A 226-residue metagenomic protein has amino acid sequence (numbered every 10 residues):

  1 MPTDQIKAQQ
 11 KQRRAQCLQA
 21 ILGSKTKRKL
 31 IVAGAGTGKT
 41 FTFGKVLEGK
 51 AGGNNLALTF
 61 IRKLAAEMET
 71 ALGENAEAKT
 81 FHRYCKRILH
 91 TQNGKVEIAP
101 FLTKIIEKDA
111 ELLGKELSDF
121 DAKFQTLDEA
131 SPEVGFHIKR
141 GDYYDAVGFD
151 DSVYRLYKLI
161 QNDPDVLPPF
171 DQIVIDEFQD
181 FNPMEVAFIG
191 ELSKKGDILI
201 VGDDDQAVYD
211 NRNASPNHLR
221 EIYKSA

Functional and structural regions predicted by a protein language model:
M1-A35, F41-T42, N54, K95-E177 (+4 more regions): Accessory N-terminal region flanking or inserted into the helicase ATPase core in nucleic-acid motor proteins
K25-R28, G49-N54, T70-A76, S193-D197 (+1 more regions): Short glycine/proline-enriched coil/turn segments at helix->beta-strand junctions
A35-T37, R62-A65, R83-C85, D180 (+1 more regions): Short, solvent-exposed loop/turn segments at secondary-structure junctions
T42-G49, E67, E191: Active-site signature of alpha/beta-hydrolase-fold catalytic machinery across serine- and Asp/Cys-nucleophile hydrolases
N54-A71, A78-R87: Conserved Walker A/P-loop ATP-binding site and its immediately adjacent core in helicase/helicase-like ATPase domains
K86-Q92, V208-N211: Short, charged, surface-exposed secondary-structure boundary motifs
H90-G94, E111, K194, K224: Non-catalytic alpha-helical coupling and interface elements of nucleotide-dependent molecular machines and regulators
V186-A226: Conserved RecA-like helicase ATPase core segment that couples NTP binding/hydrolysis to strand translocation
